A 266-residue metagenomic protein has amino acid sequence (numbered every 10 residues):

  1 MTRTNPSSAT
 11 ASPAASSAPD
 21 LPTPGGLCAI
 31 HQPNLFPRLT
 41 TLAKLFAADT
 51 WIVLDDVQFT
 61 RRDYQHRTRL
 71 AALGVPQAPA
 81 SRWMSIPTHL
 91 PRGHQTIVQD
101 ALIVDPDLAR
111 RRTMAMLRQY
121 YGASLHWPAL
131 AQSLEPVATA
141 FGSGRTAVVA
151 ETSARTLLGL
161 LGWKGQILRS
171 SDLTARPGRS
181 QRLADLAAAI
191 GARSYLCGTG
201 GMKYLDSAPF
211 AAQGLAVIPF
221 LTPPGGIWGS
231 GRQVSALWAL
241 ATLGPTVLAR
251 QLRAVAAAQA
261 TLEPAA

Functional and structural regions predicted by a protein language model:
T2-A266: Residues lining hydrophobic/aromatic ligand-binding pockets adjacent to catalytic sites
